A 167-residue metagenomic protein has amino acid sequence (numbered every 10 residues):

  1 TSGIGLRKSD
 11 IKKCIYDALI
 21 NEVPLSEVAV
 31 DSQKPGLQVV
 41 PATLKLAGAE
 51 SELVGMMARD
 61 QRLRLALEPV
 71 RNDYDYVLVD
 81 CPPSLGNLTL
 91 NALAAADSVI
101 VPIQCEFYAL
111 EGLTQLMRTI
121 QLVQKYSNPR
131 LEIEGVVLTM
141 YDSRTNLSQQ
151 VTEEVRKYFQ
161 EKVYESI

Functional and structural regions predicted by a protein language model:
T1-I167: P-loop NTP-binding core
